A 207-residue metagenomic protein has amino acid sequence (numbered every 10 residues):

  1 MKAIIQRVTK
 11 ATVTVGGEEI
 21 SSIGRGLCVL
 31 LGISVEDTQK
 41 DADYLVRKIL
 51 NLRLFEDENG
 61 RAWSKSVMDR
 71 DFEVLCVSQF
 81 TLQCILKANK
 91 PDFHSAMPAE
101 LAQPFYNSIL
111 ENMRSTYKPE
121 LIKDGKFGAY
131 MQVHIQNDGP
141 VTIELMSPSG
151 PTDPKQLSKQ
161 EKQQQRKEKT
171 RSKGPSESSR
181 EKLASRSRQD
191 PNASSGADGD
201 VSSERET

Functional and structural regions predicted by a protein language model:
M1-N89, E100, P104-T207: N-terminal, polar/charged subdomain of small-to-medium soluble alpha/beta proteins
K90-A96: Short glycine-enriched, charge-decorated loop/helix-capping segments at active-site entrances that position
